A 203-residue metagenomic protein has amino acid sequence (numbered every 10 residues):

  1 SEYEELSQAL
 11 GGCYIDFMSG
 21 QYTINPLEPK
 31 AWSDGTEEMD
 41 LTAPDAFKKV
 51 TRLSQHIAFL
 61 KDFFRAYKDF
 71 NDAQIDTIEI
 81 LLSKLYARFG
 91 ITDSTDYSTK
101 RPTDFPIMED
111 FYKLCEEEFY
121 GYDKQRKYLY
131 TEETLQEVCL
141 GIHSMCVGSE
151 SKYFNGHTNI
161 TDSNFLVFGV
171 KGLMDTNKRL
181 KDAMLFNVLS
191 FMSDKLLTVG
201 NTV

Functional and structural regions predicted by a protein language model:
S1-C13, F17-V203: P-loop NTPase motor domains
